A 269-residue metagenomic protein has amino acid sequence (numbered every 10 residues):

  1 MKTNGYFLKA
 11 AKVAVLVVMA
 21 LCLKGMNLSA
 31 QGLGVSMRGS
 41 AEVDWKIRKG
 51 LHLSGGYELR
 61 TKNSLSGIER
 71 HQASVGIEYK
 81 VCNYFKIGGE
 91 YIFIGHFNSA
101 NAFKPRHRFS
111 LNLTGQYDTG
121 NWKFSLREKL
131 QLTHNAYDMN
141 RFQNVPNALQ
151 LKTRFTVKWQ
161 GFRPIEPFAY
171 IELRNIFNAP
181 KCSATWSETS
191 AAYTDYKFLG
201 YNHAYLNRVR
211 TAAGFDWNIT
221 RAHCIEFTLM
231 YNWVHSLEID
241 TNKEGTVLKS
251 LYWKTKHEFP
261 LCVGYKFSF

Functional and structural regions predicted by a protein language model:
M1-V35, F269: Bacterial Sec-dependent N-terminal signal peptides
S29-G32, T61-S66, N98-K104, N140-P146 (+2 more regions): Outer-membrane beta-barrel domain signature
L33-V35, G50-L65, R70, K86-S99 (+3 more regions): Transmembrane beta-strand segments that form the barrel wall of outer-membrane beta-barrel proteins
V35-M37, E69-H71, P105-F109, V145-L151 (+2 more regions): Residues that define the transmembrane beta-barrel architecture of outer-membrane proteins
G39-W45, V75-Y79, L111-Y117, L130 (+3 more regions): Residues on the lipid-exposed face of transmembrane beta-strands in outer-membrane beta-barrel proteins
K49-G55, Y84-G89, G120-F124, R163-P167 (+1 more regions): Repeated loop/turn-to-beta-strand initiation elements of outer-membrane beta-barrel proteins
G67-K123: Hydrophobic/aromatic-rich structural module bridging two neighboring secondary-structure elements via a short loop
E128-V247, F267-F269: Outer-membrane beta-barrel transmembrane domain signature
